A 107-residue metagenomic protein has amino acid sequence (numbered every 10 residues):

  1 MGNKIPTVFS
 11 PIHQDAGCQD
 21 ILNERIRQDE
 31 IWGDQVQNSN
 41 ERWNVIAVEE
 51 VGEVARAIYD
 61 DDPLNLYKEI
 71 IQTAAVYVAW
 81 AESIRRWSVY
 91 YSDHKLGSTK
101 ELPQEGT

Functional and structural regions predicted by a protein language model:
M1-T107: Flexible "arm" and connector segments at domain edges
